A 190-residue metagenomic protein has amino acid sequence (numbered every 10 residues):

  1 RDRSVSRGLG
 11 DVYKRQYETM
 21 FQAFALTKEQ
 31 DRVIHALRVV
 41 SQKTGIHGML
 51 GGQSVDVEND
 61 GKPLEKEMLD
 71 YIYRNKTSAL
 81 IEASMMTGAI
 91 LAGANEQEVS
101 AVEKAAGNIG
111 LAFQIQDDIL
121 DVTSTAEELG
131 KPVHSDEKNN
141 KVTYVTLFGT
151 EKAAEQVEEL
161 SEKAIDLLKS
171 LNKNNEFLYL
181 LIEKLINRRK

Functional and structural regions predicted by a protein language model:
R1-L9, Y13: Single conserved hydrophobic/aromatic residue that forms the stacking wall/gate of nucleotide- or nucleobase-binding
R7, Y73-K76: Secondary-structure capping and boundary motifs in well-ordered enzyme cores
G10, K14-Y17, V33-L37, S41 (+1 more regions): Hydrophobic, well-ordered secondary-structure segments
Y17-A23, T44-E67, N75-L167, I186-K190: Acidic, Mg2+-coordinating active-site segments of isoprenoid diphosphate-utilizing enzymes
A23-V39, S161, L168, N175: Transmembrane helix-loop-helix
D31, H35-R38, E96-S100, E155 (+2 more regions): Short, solvent-exposed positions on alpha-helices
N174-K190: Short, amphipathic C-terminal "tail helix"
